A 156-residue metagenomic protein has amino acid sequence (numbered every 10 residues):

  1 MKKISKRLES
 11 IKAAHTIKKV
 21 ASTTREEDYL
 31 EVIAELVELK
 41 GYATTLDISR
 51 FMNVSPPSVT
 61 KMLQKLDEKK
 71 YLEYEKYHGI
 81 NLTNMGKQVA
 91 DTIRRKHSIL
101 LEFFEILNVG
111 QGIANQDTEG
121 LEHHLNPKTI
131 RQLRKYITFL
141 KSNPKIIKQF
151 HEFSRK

Functional and structural regions predicted by a protein language model:
M1-T23, R155-K156: N-terminal leader segment of winged-helix/HTH proteins
K2, E122-K156: C-terminal regulatory/oligomerization modules of transcriptional regulators
H15-K18, N84-V89, E102-F103: A ubiquitous short alpha-helical element
T16-V54: N-terminal helix-turn-helix DNA-binding core of bacterial DNA-binding proteins
V32, M62-K65, Y71, M85 (+2 more regions): Residue-level recognition of specific faces of alpha-helices
T45-I80: Canonical helix-turn-helix DNA-binding module
H78-K96: Basic, amphipathic "hinge/linker" alpha-helix immediately C-terminal to the N-terminal HTH DNA-binding motif
R94-Q132, Y136: Arg/Lys-rich, alpha-helical DNA-contact motif
